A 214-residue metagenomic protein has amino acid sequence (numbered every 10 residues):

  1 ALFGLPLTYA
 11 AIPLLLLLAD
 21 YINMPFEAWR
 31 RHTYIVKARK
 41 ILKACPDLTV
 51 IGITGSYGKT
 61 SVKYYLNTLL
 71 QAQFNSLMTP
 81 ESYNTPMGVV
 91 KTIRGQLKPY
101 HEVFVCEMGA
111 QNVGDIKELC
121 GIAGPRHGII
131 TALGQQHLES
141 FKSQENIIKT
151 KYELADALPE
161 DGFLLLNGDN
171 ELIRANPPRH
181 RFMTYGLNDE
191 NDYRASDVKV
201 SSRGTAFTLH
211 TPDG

Functional and structural regions predicted by a protein language model:
L2-L48, T68-E153: ATP-dependent carboxylate-amine ligase catalytic core
V50-L70: Glycine-rich phosphate-binding P-loop
Y57, Y83, N112, D189-N191 (+1 more regions): Residue-level detector of flexible, active-site-proximal loop/helix-junction positions within diverse enzyme catalytic
I130-G214: Acidic, Mg2+-coordinating active-site environments of NTP-dependent enzymes
